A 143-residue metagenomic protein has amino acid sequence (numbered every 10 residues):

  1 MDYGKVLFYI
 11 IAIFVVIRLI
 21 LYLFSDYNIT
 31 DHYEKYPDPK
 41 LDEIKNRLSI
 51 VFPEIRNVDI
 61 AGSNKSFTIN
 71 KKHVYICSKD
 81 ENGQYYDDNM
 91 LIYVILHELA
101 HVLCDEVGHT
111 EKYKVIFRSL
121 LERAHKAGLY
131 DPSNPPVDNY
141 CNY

Functional and structural regions predicted by a protein language model:
M1-L7: Membrane-interface helix-boundary signature
L7-Y86, E106-Y143: Metalloprotease/metallohydrolase-associated module, dominated by Zn2+-dependent proteases
I92-Y93, K114: An amphipathic alpha-helix signature
Y93-D105: Active-site recognition of the HExxH zinc-binding catalytic motif
